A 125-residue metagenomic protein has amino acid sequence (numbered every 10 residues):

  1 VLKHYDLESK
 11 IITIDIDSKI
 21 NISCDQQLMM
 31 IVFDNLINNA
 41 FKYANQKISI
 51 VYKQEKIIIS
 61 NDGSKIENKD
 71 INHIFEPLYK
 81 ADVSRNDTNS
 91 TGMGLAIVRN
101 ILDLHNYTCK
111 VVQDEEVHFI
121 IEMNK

Functional and structural regions predicted by a protein language model:
I11-N21, K53: Conserved catalytic submotifs in the C-terminal HATPase_c
N21-C24, R85: Conserved micro-motifs of the catalytic ATP-binding
M29-M30: A residue-level detector for a conserved hydrophobic packing site within the catalytic ATP-binding domain
A40-F41: Short helix-loop "hinge" at the ATP-lid/N-box region of the Bergerat-fold HATPase_c
Q46, N106-Y107: Conserved glycine-rich
K47-K56: Short beta-strand/loop element within the Bergerat-fold HATPase_c
I66-Y79: Short conserved segment of the HATPase_c
